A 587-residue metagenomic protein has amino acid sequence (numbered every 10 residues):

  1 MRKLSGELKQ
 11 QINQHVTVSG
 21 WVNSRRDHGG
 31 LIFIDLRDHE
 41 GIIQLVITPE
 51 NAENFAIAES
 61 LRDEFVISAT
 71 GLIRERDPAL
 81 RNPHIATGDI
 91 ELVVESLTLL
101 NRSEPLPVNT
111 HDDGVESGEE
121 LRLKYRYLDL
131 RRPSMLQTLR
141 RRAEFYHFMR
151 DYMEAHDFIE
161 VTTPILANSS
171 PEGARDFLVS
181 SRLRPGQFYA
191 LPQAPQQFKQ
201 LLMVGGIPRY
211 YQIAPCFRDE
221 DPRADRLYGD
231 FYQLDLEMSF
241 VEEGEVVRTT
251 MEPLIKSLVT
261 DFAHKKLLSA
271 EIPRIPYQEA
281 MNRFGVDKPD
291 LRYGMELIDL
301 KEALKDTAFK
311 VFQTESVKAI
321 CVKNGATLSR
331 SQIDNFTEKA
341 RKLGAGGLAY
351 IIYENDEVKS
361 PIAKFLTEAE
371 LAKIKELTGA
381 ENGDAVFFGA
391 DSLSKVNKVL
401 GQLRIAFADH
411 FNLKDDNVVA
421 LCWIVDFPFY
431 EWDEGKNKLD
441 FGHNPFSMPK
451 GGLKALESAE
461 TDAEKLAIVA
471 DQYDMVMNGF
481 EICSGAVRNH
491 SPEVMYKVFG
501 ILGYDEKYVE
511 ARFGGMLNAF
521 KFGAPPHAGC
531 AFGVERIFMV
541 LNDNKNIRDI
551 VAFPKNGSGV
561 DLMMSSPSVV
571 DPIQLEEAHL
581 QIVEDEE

Functional and structural regions predicted by a protein language model:
M1-E587: Class II aminoacyl-tRNA synthetase catalytic cores and aaRS-like
